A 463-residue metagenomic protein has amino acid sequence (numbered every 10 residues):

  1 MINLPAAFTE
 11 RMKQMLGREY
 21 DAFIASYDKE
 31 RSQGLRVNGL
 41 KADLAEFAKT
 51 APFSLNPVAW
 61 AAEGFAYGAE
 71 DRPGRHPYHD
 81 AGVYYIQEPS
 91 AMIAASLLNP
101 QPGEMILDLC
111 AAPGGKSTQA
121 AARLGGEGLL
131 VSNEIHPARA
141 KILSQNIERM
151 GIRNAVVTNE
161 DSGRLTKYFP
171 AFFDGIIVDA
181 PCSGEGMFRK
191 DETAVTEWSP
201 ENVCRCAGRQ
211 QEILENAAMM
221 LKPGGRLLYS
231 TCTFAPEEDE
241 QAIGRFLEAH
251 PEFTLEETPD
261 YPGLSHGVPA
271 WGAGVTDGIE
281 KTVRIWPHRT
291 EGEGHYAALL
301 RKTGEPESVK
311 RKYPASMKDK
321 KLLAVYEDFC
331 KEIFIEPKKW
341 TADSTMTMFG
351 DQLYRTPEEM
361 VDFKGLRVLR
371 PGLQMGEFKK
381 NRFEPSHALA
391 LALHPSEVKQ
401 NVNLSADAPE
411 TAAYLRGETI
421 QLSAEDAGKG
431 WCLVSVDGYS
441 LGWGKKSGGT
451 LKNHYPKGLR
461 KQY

Functional and structural regions predicted by a protein language model:
M1-A48, E293-Y296, T303-Y463: Polybasic, low-complexity RNA-engagement segments
Q101-P102, R164-D179: A short acidic, Gly/Pro-enriched loop at the edge of an enzyme's catalytic core that lines a small-molecule cofactor
G103-A112: Conserved class I S-adenosyl-L-methionine
P113-G126: Conserved SAM-binding loop of SAM-dependent methyltransferases across substrates and taxa, primarily the Class I
L124-G125, L221-P223: Helix-to-beta-strand junctions that scaffold the AdoMet/dcAdoMet cofactor pocket in Class I SAM-dependent enzymes
N133-A171: S-adenosyl-L-methionine
A138, D174-E215, C232-D239, F253 (+2 more regions): Mobile active-site "lid"/loop adjacent to the S-adenosyl-L-methionine
F173, R226-Y229, F234-M348, Q352-Y354 (+1 more regions): Class I S-adenosyl-L-methionine
